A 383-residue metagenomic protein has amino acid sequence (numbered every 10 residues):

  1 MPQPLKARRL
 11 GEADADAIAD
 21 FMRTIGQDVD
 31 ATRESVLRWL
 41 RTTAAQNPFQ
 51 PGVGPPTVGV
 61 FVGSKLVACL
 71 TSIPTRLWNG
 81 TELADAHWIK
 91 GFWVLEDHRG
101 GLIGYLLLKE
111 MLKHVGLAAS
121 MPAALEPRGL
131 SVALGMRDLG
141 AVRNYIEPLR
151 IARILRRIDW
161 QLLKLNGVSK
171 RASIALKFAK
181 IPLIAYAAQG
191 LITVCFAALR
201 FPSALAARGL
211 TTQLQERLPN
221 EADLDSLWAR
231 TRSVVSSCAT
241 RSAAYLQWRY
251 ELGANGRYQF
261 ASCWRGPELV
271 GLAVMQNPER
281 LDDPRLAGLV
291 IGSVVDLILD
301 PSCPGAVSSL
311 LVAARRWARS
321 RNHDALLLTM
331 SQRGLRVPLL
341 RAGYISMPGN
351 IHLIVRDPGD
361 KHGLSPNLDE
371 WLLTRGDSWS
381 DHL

Functional and structural regions predicted by a protein language model:
P2, L117-A198, R249-L252, Q259 (+2 more regions): Active-site/acyl-donor-binding loops of N-acyltransferases
L5-F92, L210-L297: A conserved beta-strand-loop-helix scaffold within acyl/acetyltransferase catalytic domains
Q50, K109-L112, L252-G253, W317-R319: A general structural signal for short secondary-structure junctions and capping/turn motifs
I73, F92-L95, E110-A124, A133-L134: Mid-sequence acidic-hydrophobic segments that form the walls of catalytic/ligand-binding cavities or oligomerization
L83, G101-Y105, M121-L125: Short, amphipathic alpha-helical segments
V94-K113, P304-R316: Conserved acetyl-CoA-binding loop-helix of GNAT-fold acetyltransferases
A172-S233: Charge-rich interaction segments
